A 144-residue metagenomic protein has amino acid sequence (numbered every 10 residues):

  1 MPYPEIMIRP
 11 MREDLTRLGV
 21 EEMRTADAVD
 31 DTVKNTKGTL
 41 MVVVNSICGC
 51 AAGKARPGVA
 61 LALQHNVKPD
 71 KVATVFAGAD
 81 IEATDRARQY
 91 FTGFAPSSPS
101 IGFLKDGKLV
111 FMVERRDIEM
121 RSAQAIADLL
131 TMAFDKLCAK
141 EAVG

Functional and structural regions predicted by a protein language model:
M1-K37, C138-A142: N-terminal leader/targeting and pre-domain segments
M23, V44, V67-R86: Thiol-based oxidoreductase modules, predominantly thioredoxin-like and allied folds used for disulfide exchange
D30, C48-G49: Short, catalytically relevant binding-site loops at active-site mouths
T36-C48: Short active-site neighborhood of thiol/selenol oxidoreductases, capturing the structured segment around
A52-H65: Typically the conserved alpha-helix immediately C-terminal to a functionally engaged Cys/Sec in thioredoxin-like
G58-A60, R88, F134: Short, well-ordered amphipathic alpha-helices
T84-S98: Short acidic (Asp/Glu) patches
A95-E141: Non-catalytic, surface beta->alpha helical segment in thiol-disulfide oxidoreductase systems
